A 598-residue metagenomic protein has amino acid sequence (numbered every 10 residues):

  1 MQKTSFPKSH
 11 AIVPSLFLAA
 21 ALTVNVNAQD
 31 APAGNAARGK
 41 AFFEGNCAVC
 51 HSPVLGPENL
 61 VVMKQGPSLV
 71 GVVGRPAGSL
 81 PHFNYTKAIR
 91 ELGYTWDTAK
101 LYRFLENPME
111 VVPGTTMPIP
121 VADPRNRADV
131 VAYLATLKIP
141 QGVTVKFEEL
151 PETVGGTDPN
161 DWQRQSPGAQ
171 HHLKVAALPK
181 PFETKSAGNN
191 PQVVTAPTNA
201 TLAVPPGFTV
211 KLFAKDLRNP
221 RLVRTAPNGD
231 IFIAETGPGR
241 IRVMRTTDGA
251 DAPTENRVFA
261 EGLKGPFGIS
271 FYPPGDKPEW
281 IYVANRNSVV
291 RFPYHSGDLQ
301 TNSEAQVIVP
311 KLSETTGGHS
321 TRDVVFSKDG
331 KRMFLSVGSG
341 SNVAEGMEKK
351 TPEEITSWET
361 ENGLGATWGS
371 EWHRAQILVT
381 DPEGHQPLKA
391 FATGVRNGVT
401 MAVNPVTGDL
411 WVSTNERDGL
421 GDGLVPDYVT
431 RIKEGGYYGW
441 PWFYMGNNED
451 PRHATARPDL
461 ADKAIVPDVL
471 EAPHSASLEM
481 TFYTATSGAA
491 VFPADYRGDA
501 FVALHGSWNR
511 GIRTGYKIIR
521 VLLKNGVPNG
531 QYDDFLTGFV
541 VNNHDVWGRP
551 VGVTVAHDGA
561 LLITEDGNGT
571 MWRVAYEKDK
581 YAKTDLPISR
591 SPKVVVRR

Functional and structural regions predicted by a protein language model:
N27-E44, L55-V62: Electrostatic cytochrome c docking/interface patches
A41-L55, P67-G71, A99-E106, T115-P118 (+2 more regions): C-type cytochrome heme c attachment motif
T95-V145, L561, D566-G567, Y576: C-terminal capping alpha-helices of c-type cytochrome domains
P151-P206, P278, T321, S339-K389 (+4 more regions): Beta-propeller domain segments
L212-L217, V258-K264, I308-T316, A390-G394 (+3 more regions): Surface loop/turn motifs at the tips and blade-to-blade linkers of beta-strand repeat domains
I231-I233, E279-V283, R332-L335, L410-V412 (+2 more regions): Hydrophobic beta-strand segments that make up the repeating blades of beta-propeller and related beta-repeat
T254-N256, A260-P266, S270-Y272, E279 (+5 more regions): Asp-box/WD-like beta-propeller blade repeats and closely related beta-sheet repeat scaffolds
